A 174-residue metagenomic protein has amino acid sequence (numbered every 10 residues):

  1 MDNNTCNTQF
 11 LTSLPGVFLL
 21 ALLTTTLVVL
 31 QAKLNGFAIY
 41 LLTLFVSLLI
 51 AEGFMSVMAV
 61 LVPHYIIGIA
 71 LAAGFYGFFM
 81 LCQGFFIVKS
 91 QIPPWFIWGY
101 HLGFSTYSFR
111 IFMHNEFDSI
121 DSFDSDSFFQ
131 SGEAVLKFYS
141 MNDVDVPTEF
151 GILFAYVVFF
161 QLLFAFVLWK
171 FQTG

Functional and structural regions predicted by a protein language model:
M1-G174: Membrane-spanning alpha-helical segments of multipass transporters and channels
